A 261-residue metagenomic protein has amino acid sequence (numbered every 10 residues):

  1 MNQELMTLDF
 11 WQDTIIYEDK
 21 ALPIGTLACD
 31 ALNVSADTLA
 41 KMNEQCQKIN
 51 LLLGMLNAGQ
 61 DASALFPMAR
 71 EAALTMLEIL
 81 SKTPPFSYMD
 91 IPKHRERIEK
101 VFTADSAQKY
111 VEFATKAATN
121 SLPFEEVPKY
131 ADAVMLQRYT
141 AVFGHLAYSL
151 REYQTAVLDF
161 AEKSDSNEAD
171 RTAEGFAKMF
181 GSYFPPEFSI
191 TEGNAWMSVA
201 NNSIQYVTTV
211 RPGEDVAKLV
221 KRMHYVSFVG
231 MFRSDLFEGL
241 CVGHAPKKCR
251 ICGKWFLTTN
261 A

Functional and structural regions predicted by a protein language model:
M1-T259: Short helix-coil boundary/hinge micro-motifs
